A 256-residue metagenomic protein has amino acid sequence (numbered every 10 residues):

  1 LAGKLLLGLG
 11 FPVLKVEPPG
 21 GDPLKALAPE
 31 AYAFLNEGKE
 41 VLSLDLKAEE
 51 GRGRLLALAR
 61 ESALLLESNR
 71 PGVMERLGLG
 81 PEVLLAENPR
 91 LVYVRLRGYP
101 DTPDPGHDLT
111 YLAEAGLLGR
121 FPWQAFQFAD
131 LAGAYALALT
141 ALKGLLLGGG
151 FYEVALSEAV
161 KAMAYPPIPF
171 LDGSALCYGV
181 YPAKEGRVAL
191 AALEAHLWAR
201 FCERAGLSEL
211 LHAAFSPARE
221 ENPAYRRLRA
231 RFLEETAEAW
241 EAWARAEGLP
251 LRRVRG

Functional and structural regions predicted by a protein language model:
L1-L147, L156: N-terminal helix-loop segment corresponding to the beta1-alpha1 unit of nucleotide/adenylate-binding folds
V13, Y152, L251: Hydrophobic anchor at the start of a short beta-strand that flanks the dinucleotide cofactor-binding loop
G20, G98-P100, L156-M163, E185 (+1 more regions): Glycine-rich beta-alpha junction loops
A28-P29, G173-A175: Residues that act as N-cap/strand-start positions at coil-to-secondary-structure junctions
D101, F121-F128, G149-G173, H212-P217: Conserved Rossmann-fold dehydrogenase catalytic segment
K143-G150, G206, L233: Generic secondary-structure signature for well-ordered alpha-helical cores
C177-R253: Aromatic-enriched alpha-helical interface/lid elements that frame and gate functional surfaces
